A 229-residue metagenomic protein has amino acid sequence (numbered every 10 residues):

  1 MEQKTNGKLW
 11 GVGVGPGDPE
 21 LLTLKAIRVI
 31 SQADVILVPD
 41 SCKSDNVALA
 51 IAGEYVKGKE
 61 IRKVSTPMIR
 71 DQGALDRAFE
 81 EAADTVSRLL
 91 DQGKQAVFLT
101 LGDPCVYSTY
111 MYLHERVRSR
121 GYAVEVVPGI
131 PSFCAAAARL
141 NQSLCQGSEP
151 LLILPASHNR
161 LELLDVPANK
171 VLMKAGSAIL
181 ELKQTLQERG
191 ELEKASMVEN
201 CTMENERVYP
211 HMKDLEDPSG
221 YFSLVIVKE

Functional and structural regions predicted by a protein language model:
M1-P19, A26-I27, S31-Y122, Y209-P210 (+3 more regions): Class I S-adenosyl-L-methionine
L9, L164-E229: A contiguous loop/helix-start segment that scaffolds small-molecule binding in enzyme catalytic cores
P16-G17, S41-K43, T66-M68, I130-P131 (+3 more regions): Short, acidic/turn-prone active-site loops that include or flank metal/cofactor- and phosphate-binding residues
K25, T85, H158-E162: Short acidic active-site motifs
V38, R62-S65, V126, Q146 (+4 more regions): Structural signal for conserved beta-strand scaffold positions within catalytic alpha/beta enzyme cores
V47, L101, P128-P131, S177: Short beta->alpha linker loops
I61, A96, V124, K170 (+1 more regions): Hydrophobic anchor at the start of a short beta-strand that flanks the dinucleotide cofactor-binding loop
C105-V166, E216: Class I SAM-dependent methyltransferase SAM-binding "motif I" and its flanking Rossmann-like core
